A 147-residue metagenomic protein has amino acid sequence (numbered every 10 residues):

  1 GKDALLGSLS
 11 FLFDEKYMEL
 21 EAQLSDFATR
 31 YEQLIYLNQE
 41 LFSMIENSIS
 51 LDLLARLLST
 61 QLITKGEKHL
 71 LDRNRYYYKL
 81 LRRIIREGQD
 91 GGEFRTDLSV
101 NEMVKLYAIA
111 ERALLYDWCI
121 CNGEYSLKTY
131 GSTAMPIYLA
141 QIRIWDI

Functional and structural regions predicted by a protein language model:
G1-G7: HTH DNA-binding helix-turn interface
S8, L12, E19-I49, V100 (+1 more regions): Hydrophobic alpha-helical connector segments
E15-M18, N47, K65-G91, N101-K105 (+1 more regions): Amphipathic alpha-helical packing segments from all-alpha helical-bundle domains
I35-Y36, E40-S43, K79, R83-G91 (+2 more regions): C-terminal peripheral helix-coil segments that are non-catalytic and often amphipathic
I45-K65: Amphipathic alpha-helical segments used for helix-helix packing
A113-D117: Structural signal for membrane-spanning alpha-helices in multi-pass inner-membrane proteins, emphasizing helix cores
